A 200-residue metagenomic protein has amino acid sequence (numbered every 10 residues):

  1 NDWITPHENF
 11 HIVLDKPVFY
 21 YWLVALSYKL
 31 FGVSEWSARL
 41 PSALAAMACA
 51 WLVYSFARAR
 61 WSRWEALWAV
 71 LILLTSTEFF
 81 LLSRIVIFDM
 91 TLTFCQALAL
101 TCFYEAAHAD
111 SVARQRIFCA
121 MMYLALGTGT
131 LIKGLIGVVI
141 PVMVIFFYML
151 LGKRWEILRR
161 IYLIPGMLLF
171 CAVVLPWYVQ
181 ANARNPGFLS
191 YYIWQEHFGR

Functional and structural regions predicted by a protein language model:
N1-R200: Membrane-integral, polyisoprenol-dependent glycosyltransferases of the GT-C/oligosaccharyltransferase superfamily
